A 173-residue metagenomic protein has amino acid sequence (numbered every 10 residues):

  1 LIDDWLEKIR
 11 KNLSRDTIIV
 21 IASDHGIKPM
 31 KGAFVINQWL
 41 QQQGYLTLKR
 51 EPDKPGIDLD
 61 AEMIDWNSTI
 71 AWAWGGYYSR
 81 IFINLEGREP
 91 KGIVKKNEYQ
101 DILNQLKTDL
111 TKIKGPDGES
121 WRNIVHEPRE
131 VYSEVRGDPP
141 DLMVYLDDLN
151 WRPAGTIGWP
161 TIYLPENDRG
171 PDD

Functional and structural regions predicted by a protein language model:
L1-K11, L164-R169: Extended hydrophobic/aromatic segments used for targeting, binding, or gating
D4-W159: Secreted, luminal/periplasmic, and some membrane-associated catalytic domains that remodel anionic oxygen-ester
H25, P171-D173: Histidine-centered active-site/metal-ligand motif
A154-G170: Short, surface-exposed loop/helix-turn segments at secondary-structure junctions that function as lids/hinges flanking
